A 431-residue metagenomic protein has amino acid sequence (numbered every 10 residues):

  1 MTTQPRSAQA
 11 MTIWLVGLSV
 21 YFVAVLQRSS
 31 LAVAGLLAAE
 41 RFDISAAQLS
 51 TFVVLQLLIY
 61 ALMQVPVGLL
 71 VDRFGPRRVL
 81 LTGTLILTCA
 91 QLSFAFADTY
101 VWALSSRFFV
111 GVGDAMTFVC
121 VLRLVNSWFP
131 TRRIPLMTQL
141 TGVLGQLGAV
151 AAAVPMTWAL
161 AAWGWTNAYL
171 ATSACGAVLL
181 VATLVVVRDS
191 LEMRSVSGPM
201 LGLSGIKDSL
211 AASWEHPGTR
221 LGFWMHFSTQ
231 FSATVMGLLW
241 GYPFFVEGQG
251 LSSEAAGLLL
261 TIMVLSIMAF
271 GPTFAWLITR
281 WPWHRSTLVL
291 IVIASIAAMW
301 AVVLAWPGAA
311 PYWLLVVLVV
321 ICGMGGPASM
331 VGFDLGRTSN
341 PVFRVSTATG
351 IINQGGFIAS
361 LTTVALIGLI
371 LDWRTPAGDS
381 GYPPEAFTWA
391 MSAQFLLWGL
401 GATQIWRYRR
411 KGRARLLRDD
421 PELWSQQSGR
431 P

Functional and structural regions predicted by a protein language model:
T2-S7, S190-F223, L423-R430: Juxtamembrane intracellular "pre-TM" segments in multi-pass secondary transporters
L31-A32, P217-G271, T363-G368: Extracytoplasmic gate region of multi-pass secondary transporters
D43, G75, F96-W102, P130 (+2 more regions): Helix-breaking motifs and short loop linkers at transmembrane-helix boundaries and internal kinks in secondary membrane
L62-V101: Conserved MFS/SLC helix-loop-helix module at the cytosolic interface between two early adjacent transmembrane helices
M63-G75, F270-H284: Helix-to-loop junctions at the C-terminal end of transmembrane segments in multipass secondary transporters
R73-G83, T279-A294: Cytoplasmic membrane-interface "Motif A"-like loop-to-helix N-cap segments of 12-TM Major Facilitator Superfamily
S106-G145: Cytoplasmic helix-loop-helix junction between adjacent transmembrane helices in 12-TM secondary transporters
L140-L191: Helix-loop-helix hairpin linking two adjacent transmembrane segments in secondary transporters
